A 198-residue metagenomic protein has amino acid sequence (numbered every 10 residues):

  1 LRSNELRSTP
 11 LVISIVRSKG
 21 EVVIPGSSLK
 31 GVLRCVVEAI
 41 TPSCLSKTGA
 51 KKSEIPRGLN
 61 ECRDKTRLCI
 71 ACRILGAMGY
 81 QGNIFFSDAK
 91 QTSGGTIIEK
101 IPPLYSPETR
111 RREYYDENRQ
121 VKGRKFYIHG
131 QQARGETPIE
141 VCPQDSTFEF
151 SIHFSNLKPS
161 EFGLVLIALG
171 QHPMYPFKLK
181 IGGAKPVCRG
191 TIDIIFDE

Functional and structural regions predicted by a protein language model:
L1-E198: RNA-binding basic/glycine-rich loop and surface signature characteristic of RAMP-family CRISPR effectors
